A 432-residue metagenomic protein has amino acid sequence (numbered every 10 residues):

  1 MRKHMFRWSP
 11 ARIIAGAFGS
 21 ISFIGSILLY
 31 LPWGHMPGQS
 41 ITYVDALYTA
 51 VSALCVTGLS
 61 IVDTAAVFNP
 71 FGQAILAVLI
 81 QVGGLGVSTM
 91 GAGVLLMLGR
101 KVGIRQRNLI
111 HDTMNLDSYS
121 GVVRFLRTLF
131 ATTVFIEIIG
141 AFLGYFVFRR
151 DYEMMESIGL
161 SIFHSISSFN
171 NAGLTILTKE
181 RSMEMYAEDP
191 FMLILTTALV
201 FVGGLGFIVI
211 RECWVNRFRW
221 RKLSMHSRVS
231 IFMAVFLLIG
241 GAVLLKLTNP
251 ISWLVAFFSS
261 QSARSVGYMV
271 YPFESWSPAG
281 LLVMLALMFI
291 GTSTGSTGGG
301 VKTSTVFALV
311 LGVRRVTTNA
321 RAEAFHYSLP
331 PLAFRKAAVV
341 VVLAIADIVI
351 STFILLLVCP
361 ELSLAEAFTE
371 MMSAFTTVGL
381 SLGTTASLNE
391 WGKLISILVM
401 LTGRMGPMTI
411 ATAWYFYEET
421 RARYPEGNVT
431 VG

Functional and structural regions predicted by a protein language model:
M1-G432: Membrane-proximal intracellular helices of multi-pass ion channels
